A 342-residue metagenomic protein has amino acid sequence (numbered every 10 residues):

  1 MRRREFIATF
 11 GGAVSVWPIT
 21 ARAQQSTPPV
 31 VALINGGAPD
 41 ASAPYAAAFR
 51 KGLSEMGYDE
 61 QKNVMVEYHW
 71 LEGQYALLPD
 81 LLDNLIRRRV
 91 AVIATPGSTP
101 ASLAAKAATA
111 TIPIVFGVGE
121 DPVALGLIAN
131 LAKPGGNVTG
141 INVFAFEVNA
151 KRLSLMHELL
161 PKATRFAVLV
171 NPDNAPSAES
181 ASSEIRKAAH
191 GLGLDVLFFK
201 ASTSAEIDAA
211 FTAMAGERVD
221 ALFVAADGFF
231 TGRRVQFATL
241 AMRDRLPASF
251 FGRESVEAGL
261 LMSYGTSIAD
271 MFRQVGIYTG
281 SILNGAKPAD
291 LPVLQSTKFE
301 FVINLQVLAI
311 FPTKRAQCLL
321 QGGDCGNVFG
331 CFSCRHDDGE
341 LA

Functional and structural regions predicted by a protein language model:
M1-V328, A342: Short hydrophobic alpha-helices and adjacent helix-cap/hinge residues
C331-S333: Intrinsic disorder/low-complexity segments
R335-D338: Intrinsic low-complexity, disordered N-terminal segments enriched in polar/charged/small residues
